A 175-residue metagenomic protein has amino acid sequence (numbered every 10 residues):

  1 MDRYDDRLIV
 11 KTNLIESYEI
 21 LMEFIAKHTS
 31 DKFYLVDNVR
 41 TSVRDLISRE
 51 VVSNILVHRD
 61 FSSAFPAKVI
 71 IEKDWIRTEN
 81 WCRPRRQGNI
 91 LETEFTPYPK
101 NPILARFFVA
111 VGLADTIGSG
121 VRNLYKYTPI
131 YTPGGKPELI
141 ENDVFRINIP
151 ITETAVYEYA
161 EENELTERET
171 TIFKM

Functional and structural regions predicted by a protein language model:
M1-M175: C-terminal regulatory or interaction extensions
